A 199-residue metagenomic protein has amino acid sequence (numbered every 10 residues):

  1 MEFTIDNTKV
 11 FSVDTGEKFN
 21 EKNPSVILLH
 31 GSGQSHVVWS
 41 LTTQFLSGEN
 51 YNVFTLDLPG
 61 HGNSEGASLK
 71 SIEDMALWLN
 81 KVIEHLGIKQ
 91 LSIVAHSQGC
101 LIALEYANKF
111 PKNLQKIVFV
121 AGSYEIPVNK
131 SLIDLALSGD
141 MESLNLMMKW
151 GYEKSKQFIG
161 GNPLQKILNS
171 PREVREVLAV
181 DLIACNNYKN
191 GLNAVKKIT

Functional and structural regions predicted by a protein language model:
M1-K9: N-terminal cap/lid segment of alpha/beta-hydrolase-fold proteins
T8-E65: Conserved HGGG/HGGXW glycine-rich cap/lid loop of the alpha/beta-hydrolase fold
K22, G87-Q90, K112, T199: Active-site acidic short loop of glycosyltransferases
H30-S32, L91, A95-S97: Conserved alpha/beta-hydrolase "nucleophile elbow" surrounding the catalytic nucleophile
D57, S92, Q115-V118: Residue in the alpha/beta-hydrolase core beta-strand immediately N-terminal to the catalytic nucleophile
D74-L91: Conserved acidic catalytic loop of the alpha/beta-hydrolase fold
L101-L144: Flexible "cap/lid" loop of the alpha/beta hydrolase fold
D134-K197: Conserved alpha/beta-hydrolase catalytic His-Asp/Glu region
